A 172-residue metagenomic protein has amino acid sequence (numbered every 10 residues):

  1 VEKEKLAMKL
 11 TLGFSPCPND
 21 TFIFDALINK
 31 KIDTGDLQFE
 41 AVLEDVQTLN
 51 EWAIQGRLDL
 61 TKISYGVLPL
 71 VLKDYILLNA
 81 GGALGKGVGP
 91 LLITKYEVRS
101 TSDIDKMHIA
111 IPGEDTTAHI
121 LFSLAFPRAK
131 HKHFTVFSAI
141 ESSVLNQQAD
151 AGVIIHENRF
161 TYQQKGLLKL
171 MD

Functional and structural regions predicted by a protein language model:
V1-A83, T94, S102: N-terminal hydrophobic or amphipathic helices and topogenic motifs
K9-N29, P90-D150, I155-F160: Bilobed "Venus flytrap"/periplasmic-binding protein-like clamshell domains and structurally analogous long
K30, D36-Q38, Q163-G166, D172: Glycine-centered secondary-structure boundary/capping sites
A41, L77, K132, K169-L170: Conserved beta-strand scaffold positions in the cores of enzyme catalytic domains, especially in NTP/NDP-utilizing
N50, I54, K62-K73, E141-M171: A ligand-binding cleft/hinge motif common to bilobed small-molecule-binding domains
Y75-A80, M107, M171-D172: Hydrophobic transmembrane alpha-helix bundles
G85-L91, K165-D172: Periplasmic-binding protein-like
